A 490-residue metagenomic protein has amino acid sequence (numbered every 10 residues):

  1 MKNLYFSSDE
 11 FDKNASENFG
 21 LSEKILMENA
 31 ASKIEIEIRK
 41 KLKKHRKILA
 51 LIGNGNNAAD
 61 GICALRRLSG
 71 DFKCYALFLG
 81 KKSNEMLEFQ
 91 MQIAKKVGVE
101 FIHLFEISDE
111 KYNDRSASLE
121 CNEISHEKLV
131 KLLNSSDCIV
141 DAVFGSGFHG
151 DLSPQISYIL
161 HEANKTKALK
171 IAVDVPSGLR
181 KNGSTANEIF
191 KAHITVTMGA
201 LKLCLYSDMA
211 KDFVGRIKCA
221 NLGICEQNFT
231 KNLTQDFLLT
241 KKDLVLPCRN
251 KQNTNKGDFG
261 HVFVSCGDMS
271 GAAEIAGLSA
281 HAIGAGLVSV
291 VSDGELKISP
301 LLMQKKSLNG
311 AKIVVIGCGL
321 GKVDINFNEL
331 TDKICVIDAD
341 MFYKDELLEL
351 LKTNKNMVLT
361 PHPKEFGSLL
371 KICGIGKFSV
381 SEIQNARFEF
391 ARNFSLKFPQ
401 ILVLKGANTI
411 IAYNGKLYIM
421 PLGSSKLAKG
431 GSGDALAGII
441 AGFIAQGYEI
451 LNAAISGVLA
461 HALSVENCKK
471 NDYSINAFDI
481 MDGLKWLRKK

Functional and structural regions predicted by a protein language model:
M1-L79, S83-N84, E88, I194 (+4 more regions): Small-residue (G/A/S/T)-rich helix-start motifs and N-terminal tracts that mark the onset
E35-N113, S118-A142, S153-V173: Nucleotide and nucleotide-moiety/phosphate-recognizing core
F101-D109, C121-I124, P176-K181, D243-C248 (+2 more regions): Short gly/ser/thr-rich secondary-structure transition/capping motifs
N113-D114, S118-L119, N182, V264 (+1 more regions): Intrinsically disordered, low-complexity, compositionally biased regions/tails
C138, V143-L233: Internal gly/pro-rich beta-alpha loop/helix module that stabilizes soluble enzyme cofactors or their anionic handles
V140, V173, I337-A339, P361 (+1 more regions): Active-site flanking residues adjacent to catalytic metal/cofactor-binding acidic residues
P154-K170, V323-M341: A short, gly/pro- and small-residue-rich
V175, M198-A200, C318, A339 (+1 more regions): Residues immediately flanking
